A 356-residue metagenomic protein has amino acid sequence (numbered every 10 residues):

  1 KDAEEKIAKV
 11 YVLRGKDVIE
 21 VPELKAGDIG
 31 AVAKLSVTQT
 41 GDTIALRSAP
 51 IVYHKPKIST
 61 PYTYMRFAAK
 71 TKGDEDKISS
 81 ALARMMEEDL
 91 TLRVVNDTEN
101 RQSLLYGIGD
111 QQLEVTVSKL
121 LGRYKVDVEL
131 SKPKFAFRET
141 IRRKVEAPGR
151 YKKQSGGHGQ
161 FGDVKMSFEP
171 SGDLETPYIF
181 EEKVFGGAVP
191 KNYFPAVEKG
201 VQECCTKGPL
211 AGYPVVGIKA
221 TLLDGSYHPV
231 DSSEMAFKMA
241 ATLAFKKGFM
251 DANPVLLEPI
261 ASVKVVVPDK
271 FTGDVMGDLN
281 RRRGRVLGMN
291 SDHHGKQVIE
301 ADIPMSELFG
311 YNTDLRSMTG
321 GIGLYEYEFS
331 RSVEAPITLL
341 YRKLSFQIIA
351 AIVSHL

Functional and structural regions predicted by a protein language model:
K1-L356: Accessory interaction regions appended to the cores of large information-processing enzymes
